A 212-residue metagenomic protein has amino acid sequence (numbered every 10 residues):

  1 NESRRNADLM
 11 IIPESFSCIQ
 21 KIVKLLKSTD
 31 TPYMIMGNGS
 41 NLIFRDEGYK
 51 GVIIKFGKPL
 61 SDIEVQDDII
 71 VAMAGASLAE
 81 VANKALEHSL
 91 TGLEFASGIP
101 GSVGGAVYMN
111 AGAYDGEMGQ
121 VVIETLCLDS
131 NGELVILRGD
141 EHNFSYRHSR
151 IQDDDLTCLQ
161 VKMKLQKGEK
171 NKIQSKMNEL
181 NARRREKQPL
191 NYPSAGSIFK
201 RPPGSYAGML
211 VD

Functional and structural regions predicted by a protein language model:
N1, I63, L93, V107-M109 (+5 more regions): Short clusters of hydrophobic/aromatic residues that line enzyme substrate/ligand-binding pockets
E2, V71-M73, E94, Y108 (+2 more regions): Conserved beta-strand segments that form the floor/walls of ligand-binding pockets within enzyme and binding domains
S3-V103: Anion-binding (especially nucleotide phosphate/pyrophosphate-binding) glycine-rich loop and adjoining beta-alpha core
I11-F16, I43-S61, Y108-R138, D153-Q160: Structural signature of FAD isoalloxazine-binding scaffolds in flavoprotein oxidoreductases
I19, A74, L78, M118 (+2 more regions): Generic structural signal for well-ordered, non-membrane alpha-helical segments in soluble metabolic enzymes
N41-L42, A82-A85, L93-S97, N110-E117 (+3 more regions): A generic local secondary-structure boundary/capping motif
L42, L128-D212: Phosphate/pyrophosphate- and phosphate-bearing ligand-binding catalytic cores of soluble enzymes
L78, A82, A96, P100 (+4 more regions): Hydrophobic, well-ordered secondary-structure segments
